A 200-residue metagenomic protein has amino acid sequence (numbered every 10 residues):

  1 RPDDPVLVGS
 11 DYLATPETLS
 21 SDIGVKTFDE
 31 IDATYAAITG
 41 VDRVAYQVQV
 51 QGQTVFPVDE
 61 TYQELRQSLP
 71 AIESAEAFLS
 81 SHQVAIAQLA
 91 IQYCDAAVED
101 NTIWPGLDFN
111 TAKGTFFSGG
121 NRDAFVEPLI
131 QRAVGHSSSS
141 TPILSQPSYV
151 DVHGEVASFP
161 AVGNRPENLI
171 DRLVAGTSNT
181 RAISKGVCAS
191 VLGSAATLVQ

Functional and structural regions predicted by a protein language model:
R1-Q200: Composition-driven recognition of low-complexity segments enriched in small/aliphatic/hydroxylated residues
